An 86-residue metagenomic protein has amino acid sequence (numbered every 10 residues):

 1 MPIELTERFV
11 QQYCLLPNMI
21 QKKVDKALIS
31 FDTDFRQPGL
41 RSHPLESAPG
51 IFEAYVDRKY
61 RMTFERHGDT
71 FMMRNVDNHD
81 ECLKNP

Functional and structural regions predicted by a protein language model:
M1-A27: Arg/Lys-rich, positively charged N-terminal/basic patches that mediate binding to nucleic acids
P2, E7, Q11, V56-P86: Enriched for short, Lys/Arg-rich terminal
N18, A27-I29, H67, D80: A periodicity- and composition-biased signal for non-globular, repetitive helical segments
I29-A54: A short, surface-exposed loop/turn module that caps and links secondary-structure elements
